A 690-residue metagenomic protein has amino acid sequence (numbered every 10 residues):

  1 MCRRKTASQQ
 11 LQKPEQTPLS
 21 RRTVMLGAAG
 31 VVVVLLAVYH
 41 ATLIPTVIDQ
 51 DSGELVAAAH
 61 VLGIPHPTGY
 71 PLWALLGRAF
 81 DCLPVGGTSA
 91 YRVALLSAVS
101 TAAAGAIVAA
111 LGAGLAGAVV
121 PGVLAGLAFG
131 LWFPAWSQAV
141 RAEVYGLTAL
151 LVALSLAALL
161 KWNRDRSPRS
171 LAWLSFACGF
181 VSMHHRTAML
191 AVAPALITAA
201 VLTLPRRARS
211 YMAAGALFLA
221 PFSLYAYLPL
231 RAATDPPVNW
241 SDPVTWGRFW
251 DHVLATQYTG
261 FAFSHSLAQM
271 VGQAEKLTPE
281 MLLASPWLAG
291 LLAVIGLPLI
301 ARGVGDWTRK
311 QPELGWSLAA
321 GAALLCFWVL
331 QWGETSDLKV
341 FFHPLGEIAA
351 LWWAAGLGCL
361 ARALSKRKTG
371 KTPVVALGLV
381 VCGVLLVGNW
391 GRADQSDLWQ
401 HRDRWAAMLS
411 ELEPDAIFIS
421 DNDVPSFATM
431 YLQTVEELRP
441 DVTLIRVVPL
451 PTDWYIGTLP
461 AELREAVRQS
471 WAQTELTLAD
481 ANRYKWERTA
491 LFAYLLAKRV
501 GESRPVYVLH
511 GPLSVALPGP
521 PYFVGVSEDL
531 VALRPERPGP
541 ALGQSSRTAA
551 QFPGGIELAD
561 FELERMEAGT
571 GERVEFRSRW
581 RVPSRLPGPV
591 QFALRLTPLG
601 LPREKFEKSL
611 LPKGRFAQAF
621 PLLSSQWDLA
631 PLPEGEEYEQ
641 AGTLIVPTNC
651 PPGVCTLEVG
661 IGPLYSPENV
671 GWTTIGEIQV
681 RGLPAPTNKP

Functional and structural regions predicted by a protein language model:
R3-T6, L19, A406-I417, D421 (+2 more regions): C-terminal luminal/periplasmic domains and tails of membrane-associated envelope-modifying transferases
V24-L26, G30, V108-L131, L150 (+3 more regions): Transmembrane-helix signature of polytopic, membrane-embedded enzymes that assemble or transfer cell-envelope glycans
A29, L95-A116, L154-A158, P298 (+1 more regions): Transmembrane-helix motifs of polytopic, lipid-linked glycan transferases
H40-I44, L83-A94, T101, G126-A149 (+3 more regions): Aromatic- and kink-enriched transmembrane "portal" helix at the membrane-lumen/periplasm boundary that abuts
A58-V61, A125-G130, R169-H184, P194-A199: Membrane-interface alpha helices of multi-pass inner-membrane proteins
A113-A116, S155-W173, C178-V181, A199-V201: Membrane-interface transmembrane helices that cradle and orient dolichyl/undecaprenyl
K161-R164, L190-L219, R302-T308, V381: Perimembrane helix-loop-helix junctions
L283-Q311: Hydrophobic, aromatic-rich transmembrane alpha-helices and their immediate juxtamembrane boundary segments
